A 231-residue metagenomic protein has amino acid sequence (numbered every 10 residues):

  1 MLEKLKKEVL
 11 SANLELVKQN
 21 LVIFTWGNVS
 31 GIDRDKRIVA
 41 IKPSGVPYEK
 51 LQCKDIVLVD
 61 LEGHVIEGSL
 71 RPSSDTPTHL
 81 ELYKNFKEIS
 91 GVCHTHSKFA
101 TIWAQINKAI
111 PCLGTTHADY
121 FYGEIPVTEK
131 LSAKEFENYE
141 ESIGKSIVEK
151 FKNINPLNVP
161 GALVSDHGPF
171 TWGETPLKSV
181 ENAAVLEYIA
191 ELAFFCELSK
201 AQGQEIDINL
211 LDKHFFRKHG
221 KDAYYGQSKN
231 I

Functional and structural regions predicted by a protein language model:
M1-I231: Glycine-rich flexible loops
